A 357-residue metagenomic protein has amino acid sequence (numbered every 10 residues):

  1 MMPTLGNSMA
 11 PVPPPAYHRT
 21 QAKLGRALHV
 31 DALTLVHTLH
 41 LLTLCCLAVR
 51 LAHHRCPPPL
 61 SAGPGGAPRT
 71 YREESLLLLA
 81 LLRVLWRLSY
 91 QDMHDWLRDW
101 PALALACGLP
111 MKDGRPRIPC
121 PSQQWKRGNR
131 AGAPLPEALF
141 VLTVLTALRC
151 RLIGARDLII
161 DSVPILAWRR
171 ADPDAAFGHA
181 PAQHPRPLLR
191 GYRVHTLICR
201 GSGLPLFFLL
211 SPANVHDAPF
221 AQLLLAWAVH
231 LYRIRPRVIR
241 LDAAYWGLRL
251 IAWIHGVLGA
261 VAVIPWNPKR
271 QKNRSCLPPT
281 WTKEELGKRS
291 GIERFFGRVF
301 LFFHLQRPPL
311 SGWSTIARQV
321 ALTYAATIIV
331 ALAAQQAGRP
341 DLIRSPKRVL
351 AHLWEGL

Functional and structural regions predicted by a protein language model:
M1-P64, A334-L357: Charged, often Cys/His-bearing segments associated with DNA-binding zinc-finger transcription factors
G65-E74, H184-P187, L310-V320: Structural motif
P68, E74, L85, Q91 (+3 more regions): Polybasic low-complexity intrinsically disordered regions
L79-R87: Alpha-helical support elements that line or immediately flank enzyme active sites and cofactor-binding pockets
Q91-M111: DNA-recognition alpha helix
A106-A131: Major-groove recognition helix of helix-turn-helix-like DNA-binding domains
V238, A243-L310: Helix-centered, glycine/charged polyanion-binding patches within enzymatic domains that contact phosphate-containing
E284-L357: Basic, amphipathic alpha-helical segments enriched in Lys/Arg and hydrophobic/aromatic residues
